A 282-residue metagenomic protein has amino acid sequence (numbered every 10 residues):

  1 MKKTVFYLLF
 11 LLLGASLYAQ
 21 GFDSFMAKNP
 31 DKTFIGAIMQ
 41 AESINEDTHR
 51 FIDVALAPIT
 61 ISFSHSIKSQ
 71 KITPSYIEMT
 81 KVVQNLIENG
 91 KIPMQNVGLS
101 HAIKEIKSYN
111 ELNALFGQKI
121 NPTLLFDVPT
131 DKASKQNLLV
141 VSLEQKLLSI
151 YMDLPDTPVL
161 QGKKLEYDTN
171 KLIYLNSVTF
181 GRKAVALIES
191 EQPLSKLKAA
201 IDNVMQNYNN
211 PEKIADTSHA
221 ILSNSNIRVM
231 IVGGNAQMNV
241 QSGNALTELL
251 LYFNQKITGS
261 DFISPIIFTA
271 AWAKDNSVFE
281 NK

Functional and structural regions predicted by a protein language model:
M1-F22: Bacterial Sec-dependent N-terminal signal peptides
Q20-K282: Membrane-permeabilization and membrane-interfacing ectodomains
